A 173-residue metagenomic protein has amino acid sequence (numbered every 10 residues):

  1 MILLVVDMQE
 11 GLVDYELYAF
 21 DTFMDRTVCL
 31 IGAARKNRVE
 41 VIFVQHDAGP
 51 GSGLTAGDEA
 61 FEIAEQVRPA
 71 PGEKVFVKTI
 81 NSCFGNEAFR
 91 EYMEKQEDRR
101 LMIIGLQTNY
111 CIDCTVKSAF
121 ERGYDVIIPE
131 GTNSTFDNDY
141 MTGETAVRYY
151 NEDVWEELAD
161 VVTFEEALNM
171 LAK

Functional and structural regions predicted by a protein language model:
M1-I2, C29-R35, L54-K173: Active-site-adjacent betaalpha module
E10: Short, glycine/acidic-enriched loop or turn micro-motifs at the edges of active sites
Y15-L17, G53-T55: Short, glycine/acidic-enriched capping/hinge loops at junctions between secondary-structure elements
E16-D47: A short alpha/beta connector and helix-capping loop motif
A48-S52: Glycine-rich, proline-tolerant flexible connector loops at the mouths of alpha/beta enzymes
